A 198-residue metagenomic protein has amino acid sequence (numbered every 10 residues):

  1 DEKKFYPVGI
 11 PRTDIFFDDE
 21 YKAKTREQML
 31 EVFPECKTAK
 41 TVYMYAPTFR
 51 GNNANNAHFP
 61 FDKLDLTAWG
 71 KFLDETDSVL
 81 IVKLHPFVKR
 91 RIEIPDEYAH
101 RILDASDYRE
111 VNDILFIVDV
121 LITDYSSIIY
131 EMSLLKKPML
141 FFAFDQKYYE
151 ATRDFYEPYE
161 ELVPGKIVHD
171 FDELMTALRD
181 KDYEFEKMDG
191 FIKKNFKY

Functional and structural regions predicted by a protein language model:
D1, L121-I122, M139: Short, well-ordered beta-strand core segments
E2-K3, S78, K136-K137: A short helix->loop->beta-strand "cap" motif at the edges of active sites that frequently abuts
E2-P11: Helix-loop-beta element that forms the nucleotide-linked donor phosphate-binding surface in glycosyltransferases
V8, K83, F142-F144: Generic beta-sheet signal
I10-T13, S106-E110, F144-Y148: Short, acidic/turn-prone active-site loops that include or flank metal/cofactor- and phosphate-binding residues
P11-I94, V168: Conserved catalytic-core segment of nucleotide-activated headgroup transferases in glycan assembly
I81, P86-Y130: Donor nucleotide-activated moiety binding/catalytic core segment of transferases that use nucleotide-activated donors
E93-P95, S127-F196: Catalytic binding pocket for nucleotide-activated donors in carbohydrate/polymer assembly enzymes
